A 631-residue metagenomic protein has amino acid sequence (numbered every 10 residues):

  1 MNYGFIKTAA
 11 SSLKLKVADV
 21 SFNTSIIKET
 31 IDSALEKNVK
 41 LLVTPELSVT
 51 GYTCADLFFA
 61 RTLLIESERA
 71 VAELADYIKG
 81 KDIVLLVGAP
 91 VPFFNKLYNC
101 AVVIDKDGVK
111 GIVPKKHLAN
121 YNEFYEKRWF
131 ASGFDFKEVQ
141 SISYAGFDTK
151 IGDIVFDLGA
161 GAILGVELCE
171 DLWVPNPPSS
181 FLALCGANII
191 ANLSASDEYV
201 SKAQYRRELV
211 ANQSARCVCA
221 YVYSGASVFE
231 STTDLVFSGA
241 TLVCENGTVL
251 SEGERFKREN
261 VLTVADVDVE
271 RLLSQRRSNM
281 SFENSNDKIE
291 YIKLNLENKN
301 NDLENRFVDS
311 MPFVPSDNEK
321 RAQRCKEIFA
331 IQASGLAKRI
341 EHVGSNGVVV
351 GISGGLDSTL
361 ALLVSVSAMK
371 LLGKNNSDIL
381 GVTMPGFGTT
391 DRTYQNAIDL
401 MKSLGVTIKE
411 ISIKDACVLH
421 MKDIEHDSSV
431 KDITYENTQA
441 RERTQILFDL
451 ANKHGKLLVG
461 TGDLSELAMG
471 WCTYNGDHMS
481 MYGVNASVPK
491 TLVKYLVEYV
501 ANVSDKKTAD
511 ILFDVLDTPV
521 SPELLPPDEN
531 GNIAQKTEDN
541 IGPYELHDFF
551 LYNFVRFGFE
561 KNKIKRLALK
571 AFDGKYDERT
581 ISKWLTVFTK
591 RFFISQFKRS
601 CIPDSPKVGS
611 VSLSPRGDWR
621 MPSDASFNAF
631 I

Functional and structural regions predicted by a protein language model:
M1-G351, S367-N376, I408: Enzyme catalytic cores with a strong preference for nitrogen-chemistry domains
K7, N23, A160, C219 (+5 more regions): ATP/NTP-dependent adenylation/nucleotidyl-transfer catalytic domains that generate, transfer, or process NMP-activated
